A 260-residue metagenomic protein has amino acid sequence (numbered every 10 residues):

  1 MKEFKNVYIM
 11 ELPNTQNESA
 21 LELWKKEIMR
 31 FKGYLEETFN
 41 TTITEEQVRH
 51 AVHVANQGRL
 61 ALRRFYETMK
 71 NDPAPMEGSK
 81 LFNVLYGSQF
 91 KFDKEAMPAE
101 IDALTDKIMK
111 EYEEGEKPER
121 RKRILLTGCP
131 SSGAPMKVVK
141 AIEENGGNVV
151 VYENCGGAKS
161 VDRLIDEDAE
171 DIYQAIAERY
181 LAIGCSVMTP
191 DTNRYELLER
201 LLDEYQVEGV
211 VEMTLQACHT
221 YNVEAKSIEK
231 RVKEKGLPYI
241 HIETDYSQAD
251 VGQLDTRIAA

Functional and structural regions predicted by a protein language model:
M1-E45, V151, C155-G156, S160-A260: Trp/Phe/Arg-rich N-terminal binding region typifying the photolyase-homology
K25, M29, G33-V161, D191: A charged, amphipathic alpha-helical module
